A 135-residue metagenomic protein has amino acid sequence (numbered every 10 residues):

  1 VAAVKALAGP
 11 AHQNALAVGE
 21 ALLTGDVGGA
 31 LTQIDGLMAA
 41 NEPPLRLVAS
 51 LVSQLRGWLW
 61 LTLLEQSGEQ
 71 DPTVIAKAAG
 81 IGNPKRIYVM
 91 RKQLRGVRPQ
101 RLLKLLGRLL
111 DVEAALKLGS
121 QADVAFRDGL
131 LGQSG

Functional and structural regions predicted by a protein language model:
V1-A17, A21-T24: Long, charge-dense, solvent-exposed interaction surfaces that engage phosphate-rich ligands
L23-G135: Helix-rich C-terminal "collar"/helical-bundle subdomain used as an assembly and partner-interaction module in RFC-like
